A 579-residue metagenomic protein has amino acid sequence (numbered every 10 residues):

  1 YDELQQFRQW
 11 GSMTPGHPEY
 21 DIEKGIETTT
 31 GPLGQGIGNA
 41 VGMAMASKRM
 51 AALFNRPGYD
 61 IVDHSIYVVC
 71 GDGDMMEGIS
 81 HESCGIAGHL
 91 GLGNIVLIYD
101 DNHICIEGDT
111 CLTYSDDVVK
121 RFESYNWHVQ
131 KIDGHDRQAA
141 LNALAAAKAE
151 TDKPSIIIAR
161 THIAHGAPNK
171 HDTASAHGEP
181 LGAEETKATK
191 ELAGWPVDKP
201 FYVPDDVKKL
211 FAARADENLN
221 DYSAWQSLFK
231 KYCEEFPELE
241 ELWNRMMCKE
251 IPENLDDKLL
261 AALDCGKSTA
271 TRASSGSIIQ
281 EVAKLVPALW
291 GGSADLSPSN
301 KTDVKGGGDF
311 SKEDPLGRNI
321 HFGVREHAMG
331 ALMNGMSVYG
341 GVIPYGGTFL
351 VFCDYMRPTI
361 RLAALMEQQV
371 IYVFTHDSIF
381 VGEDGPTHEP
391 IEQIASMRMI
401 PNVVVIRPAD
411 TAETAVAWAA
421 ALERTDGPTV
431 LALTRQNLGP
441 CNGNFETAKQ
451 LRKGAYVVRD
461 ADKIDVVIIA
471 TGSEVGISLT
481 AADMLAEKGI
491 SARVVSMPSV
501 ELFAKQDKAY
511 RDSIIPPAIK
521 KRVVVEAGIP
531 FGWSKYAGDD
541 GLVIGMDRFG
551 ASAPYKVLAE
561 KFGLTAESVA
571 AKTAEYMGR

Functional and structural regions predicted by a protein language model:
Y1-Y67, K208-A432, N437, I514: Thiamine diphosphate
Q6-D21, T29, N39, M45 (+8 more regions): Thiamine diphosphate
V69, I98, G292, V373 (+1 more regions): Short hydrophobic segments within beta-strands
D72: Residue(s) in the substrate-gating loop at a strand-loop-helix junction that position the organic substrate next
